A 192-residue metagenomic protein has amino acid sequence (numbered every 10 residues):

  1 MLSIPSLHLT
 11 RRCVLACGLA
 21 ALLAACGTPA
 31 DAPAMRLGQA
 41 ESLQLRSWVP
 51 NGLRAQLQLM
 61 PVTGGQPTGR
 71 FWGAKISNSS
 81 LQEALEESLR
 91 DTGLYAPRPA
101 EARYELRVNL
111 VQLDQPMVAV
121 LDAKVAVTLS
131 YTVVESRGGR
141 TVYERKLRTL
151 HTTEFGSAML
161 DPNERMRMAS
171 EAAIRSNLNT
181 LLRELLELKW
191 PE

Functional and structural regions predicted by a protein language model:
L2-L7, C26-E83, L186-E192: A structural "domain/chain start" motif
R11-L15, C26: N-terminal export leaders
G27-L37, T92-E144, H151-E164: Surface-exposed short loop/turn segments
P67-I76, G138-E184, P191: Short secondary-structure boundary motifs at beta->alpha junctions and helix caps
A84-Y95, T180, E184-P191: Structured segments of extracytoplasmic/periplasmic soluble domains in secreted or envelope-associated proteins
